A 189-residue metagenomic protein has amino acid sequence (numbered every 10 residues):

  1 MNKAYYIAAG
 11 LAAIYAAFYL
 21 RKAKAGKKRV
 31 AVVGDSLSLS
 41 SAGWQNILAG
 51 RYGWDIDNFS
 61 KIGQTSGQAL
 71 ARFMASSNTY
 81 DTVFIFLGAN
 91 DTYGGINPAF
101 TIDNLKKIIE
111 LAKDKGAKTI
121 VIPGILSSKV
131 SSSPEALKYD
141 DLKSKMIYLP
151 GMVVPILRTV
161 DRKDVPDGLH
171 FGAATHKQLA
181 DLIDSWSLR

Functional and structural regions predicted by a protein language model:
M1, K22-R29, N78-T79, K177-D181 (+1 more regions): Acidic, glycine/proline-rich intrinsically disordered low-complexity segments
M1-R21: Single-pass alpha-helical membrane anchors
G26-V33, L37-K107, S127-L137, H170: Conserved SGNH/GDSL esterase-like catalytic core that processes O-acyl groups on lipids and polysaccharides
L37, A75, S127-R189: Catalytic His-Asp segment of secreted/periplasmic serine-dependent ester chemistry enzymes
G50, K113, I147: Anion (oxyanion) recognition and catalysis
I108-A112: Hydrophobic positions in alpha-helices of CheY-like receiver
D114-T119: A short helix->loop->beta-strand "cap" motif at the edges of active sites that frequently abuts
P123-I125: Short strand-turn motif at the edge of the Rossmann-like AdoMet-binding core
